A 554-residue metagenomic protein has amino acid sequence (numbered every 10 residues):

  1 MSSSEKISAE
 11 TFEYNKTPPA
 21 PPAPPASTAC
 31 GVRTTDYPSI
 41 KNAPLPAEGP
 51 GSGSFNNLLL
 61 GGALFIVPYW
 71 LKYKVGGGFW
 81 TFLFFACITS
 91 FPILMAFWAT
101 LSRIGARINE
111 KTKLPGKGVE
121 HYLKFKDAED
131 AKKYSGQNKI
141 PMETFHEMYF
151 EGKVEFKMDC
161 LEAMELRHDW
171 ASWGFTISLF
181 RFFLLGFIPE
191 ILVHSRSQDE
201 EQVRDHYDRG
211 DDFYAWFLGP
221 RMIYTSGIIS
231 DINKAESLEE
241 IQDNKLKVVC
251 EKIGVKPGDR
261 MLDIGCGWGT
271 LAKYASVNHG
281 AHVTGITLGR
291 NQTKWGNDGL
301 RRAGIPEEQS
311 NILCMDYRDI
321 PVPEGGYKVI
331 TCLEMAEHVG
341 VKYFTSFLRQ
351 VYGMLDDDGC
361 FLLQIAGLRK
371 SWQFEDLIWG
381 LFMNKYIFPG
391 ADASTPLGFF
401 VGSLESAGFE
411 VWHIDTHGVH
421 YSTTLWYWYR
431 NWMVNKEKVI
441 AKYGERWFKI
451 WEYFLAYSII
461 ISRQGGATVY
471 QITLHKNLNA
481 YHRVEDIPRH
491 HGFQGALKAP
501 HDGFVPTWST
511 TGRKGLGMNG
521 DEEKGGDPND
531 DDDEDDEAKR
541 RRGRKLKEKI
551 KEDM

Functional and structural regions predicted by a protein language model:
S2-Q242, V248-E251, V277-H279: Feature captures hydrophobic
P257-G267: Conserved class I S-adenosyl-L-methionine
W268-H279: Conserved SAM-binding loop of SAM-dependent methyltransferases across substrates and taxa, primarily the Class I
R318-I330: A short acidic, Gly/Pro-enriched loop at the edge of an enzyme's catalytic core that lines a small-molecule cofactor
T345-D357: A short glycine-rich, Lys/Arg-flanked "PGG" loop and its adjoining helix->strand segment in the class I
D358-A366: Conserved beta-strand signature within the Rossmann-like core of class I S-adenosyl-L-methionine
A366-H482, R489, F493: Substrate-binding/catalytic lobe of Class I Rossmann-like enzymes that use SAM or dcSAM, i.e., the mid-to-C-terminal
V434-M554: C-terminal lobe and adjacent flexible extensions of AdoMet/dcAdoMet transferase-like proteins
